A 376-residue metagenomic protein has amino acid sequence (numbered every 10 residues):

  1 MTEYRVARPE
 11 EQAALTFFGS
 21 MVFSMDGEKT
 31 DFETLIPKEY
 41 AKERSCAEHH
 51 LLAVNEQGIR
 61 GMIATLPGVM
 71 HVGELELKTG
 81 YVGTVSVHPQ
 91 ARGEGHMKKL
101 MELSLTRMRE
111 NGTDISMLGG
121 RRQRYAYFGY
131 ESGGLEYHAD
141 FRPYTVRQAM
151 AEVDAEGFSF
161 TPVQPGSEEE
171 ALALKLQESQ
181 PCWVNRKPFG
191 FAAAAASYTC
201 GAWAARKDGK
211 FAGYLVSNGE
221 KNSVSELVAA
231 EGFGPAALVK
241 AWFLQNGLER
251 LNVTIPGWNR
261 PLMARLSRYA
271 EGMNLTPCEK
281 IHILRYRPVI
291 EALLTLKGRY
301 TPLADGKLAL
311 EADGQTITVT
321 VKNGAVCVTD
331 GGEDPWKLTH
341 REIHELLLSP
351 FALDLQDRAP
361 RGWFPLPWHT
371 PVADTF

Functional and structural regions predicted by a protein language model:
M1-P67, E74-L77, Y81, V146-P188 (+1 more regions): Short amphipathic alpha-helix that is part of the acyltransferase structural core
L52, A202-A204, A309: Residue-level detector of beta-strand face positions
A91-L103, T113, F233-A241: Conserved acetyl-CoA pyrophosphate-binding loop and the N-cap/start of the following alpha-helix in GNAT-like
M101, T106-G120, N246-G257: Conserved GNAT acetyl-CoA-binding A-motif
Q123, E131-M150, F243-F376: Active-site/acyl-donor-binding loops of N-acyltransferases
E136-G247, I255-W258, K280, Y286-P302: Amide-forming acyltransferase catalytic core, primarily the GNAT-like/NAT-type and related acyltransferase folds
